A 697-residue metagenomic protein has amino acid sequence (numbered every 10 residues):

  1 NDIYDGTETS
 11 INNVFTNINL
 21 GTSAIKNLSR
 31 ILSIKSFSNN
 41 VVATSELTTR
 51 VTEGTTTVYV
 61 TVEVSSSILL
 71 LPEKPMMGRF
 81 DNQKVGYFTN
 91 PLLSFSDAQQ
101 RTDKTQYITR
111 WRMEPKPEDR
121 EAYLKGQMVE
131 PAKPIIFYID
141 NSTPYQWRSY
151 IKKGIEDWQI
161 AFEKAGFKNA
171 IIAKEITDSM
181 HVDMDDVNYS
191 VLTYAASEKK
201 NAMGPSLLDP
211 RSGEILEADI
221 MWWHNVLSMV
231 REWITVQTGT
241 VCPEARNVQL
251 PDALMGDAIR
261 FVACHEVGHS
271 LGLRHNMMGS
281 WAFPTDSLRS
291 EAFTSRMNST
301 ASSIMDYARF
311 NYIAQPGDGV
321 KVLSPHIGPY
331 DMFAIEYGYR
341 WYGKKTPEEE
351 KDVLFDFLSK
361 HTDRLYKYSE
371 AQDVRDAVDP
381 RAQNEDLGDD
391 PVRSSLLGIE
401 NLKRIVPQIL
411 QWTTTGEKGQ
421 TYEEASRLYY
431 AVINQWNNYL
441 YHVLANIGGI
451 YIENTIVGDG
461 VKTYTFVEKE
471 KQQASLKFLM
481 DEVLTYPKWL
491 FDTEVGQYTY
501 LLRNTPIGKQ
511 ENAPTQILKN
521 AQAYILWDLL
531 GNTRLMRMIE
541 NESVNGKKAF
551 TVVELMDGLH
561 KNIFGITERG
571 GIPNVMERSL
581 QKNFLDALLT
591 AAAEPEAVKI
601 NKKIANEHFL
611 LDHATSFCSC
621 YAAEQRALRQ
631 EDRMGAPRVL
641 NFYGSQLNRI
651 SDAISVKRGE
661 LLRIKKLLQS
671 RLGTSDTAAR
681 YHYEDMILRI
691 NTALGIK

Functional and structural regions predicted by a protein language model:
N1-T143, A161, A170, I176-S228 (+6 more regions): Auxiliary tRNA-acceptor-end handling modules of aminoacyl-tRNA synthetases
T102, N141, Y145-K153, A253-A258 (+4 more regions): Soluble non-cytosolic domains of exported or imported proteins
S142-A170: Zn2+-dependent metallopeptidase catalytic core
Y145-S149, M180, R246-M255, A292 (+1 more regions): Alpha-helix capping and helix-loop boundary segments enriched in small/acidic/polar residues
E156-F167, G268-H269, L273, F310 (+1 more regions): Sec-exported extracytoplasmic/periplasmic mature domains
E175-A195, D257-A314: The catalytic-center signature of Zn2+-dependent metalloproteases
M203, L208, E214-W222, V230 (+3 more regions): Extended catalytic-interface subdomain
S280-K697: Conserved catalytic/binding loops enriched for acidic/polar residues
